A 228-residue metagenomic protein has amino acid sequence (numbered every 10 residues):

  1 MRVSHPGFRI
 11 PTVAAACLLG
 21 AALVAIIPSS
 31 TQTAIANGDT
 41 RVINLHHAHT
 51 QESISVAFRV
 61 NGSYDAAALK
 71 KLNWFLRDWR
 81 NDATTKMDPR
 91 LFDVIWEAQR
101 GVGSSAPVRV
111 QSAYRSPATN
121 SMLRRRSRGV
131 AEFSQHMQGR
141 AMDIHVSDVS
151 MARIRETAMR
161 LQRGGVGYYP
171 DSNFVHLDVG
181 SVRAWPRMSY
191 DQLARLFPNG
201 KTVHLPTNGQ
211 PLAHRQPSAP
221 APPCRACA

Functional and structural regions predicted by a protein language model:
V3-C17: Bacterial N-terminal signal peptides that target proteins for export
A14-I26: Bacterial N-terminal signal peptides
S29-G38: Boundary at the C-terminal end of the N-terminal hydrophobic targeting segment
R41-H46, V130-A228: Catalytic cores and adjacent binding grooves of peptidoglycan-active enzymes
E52, S104-V108, Q162-G165, N173: Loop/turn elements at helix/coil->beta-strand transitions in domains of secreted/extracellular proteins
R59, S63, Y114-A141: Short, surface-exposed glycine/acidic/tryptophan-bearing loops
V60-Q111: Active-site acidic/histidine clusters and adjacent loop/turn architecture that either coordinate catalytic ions
E97-R125, C227-A228: Extended, low-complexity, intrinsically disordered C-terminal regulatory tails of eukaryotic serine/threonine kinases
